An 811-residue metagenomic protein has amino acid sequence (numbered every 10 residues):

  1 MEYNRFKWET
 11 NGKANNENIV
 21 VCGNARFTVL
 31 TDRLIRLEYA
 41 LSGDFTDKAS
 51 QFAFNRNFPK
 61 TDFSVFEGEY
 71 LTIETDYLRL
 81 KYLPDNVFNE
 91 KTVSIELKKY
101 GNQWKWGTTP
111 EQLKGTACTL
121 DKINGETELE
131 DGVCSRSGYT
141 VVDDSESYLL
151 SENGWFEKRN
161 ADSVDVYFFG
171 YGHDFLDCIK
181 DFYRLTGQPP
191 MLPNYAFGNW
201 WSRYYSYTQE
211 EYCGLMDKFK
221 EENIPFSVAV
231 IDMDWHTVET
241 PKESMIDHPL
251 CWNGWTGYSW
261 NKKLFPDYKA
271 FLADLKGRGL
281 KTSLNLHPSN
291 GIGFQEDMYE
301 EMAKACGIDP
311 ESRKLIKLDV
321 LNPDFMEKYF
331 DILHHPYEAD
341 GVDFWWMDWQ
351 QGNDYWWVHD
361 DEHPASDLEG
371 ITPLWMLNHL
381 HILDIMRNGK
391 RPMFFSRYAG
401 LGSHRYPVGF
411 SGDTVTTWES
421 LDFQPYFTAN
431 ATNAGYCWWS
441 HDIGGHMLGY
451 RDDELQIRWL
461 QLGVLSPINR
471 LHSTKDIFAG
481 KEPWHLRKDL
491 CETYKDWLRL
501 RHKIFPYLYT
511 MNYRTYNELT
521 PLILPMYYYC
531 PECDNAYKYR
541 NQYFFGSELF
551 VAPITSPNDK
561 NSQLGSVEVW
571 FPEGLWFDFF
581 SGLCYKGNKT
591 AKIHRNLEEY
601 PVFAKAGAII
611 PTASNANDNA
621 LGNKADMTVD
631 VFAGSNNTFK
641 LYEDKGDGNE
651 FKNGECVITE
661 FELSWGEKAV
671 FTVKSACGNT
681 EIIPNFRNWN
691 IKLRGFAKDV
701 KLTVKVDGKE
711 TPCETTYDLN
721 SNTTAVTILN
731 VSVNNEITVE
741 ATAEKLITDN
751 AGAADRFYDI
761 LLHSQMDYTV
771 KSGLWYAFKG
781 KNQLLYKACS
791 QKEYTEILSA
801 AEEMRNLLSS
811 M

Functional and structural regions predicted by a protein language model:
M1-Y195, S202, E211-D217, N261 (+8 more regions): N-terminal accessory segment at the very beginning of proteins
E2-N4, N11, L80, T92-E599 (+5 more regions): Catalytic-domain carbohydrate-binding cleft regions of carbohydrate-active enzymes
E17, I35, H335, S566-V567 (+1 more regions): Alpha-helical interaction segments
A49-D62, I308, F577-L597, T703-I728: Solvent-exposed beta-strand/loop surfaces of large extracellular or lumenal domains
R79, T590-D630, L719-R756: C-terminal beta-strand-rich structural cap/linker in extracellular carbohydrate-active enzymes
I747-L798: Charged/polar low-complexity intrinsically disordered segments, enriched in acidic residues
